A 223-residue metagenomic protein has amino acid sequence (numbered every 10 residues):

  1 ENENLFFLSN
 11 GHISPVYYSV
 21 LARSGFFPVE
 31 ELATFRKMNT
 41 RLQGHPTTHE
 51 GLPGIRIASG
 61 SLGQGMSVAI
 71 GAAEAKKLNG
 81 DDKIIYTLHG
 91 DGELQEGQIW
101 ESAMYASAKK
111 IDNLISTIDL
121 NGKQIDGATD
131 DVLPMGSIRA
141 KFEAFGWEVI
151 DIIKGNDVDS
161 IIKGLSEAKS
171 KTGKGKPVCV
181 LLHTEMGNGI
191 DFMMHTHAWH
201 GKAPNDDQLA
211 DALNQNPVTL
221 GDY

Functional and structural regions predicted by a protein language model:
E1-A108: Cofactor-binding active-site loop characterized by glycine-rich and histidine/acidic residues
N4-F6, K83-T87, L114, K174-L182: Generic beta-sheet signal
H12-I13, N121-G122, H183-G187: Glycine-rich beta-alpha junction loops
Y18-L21, T47, Q98-W100, D126-D130 (+2 more regions): Short acidic, glycine/serine/threonine-rich loops at helix termini
G80-D81, D130-G164, P217-D222: Conserved thiamine diphosphate
E96-N121, P177-L181: A short alpha/beta connector and helix-capping loop motif
M104, A108-S116, Q124-K141: Phosphate/pyrophosphate-binding betaalpha-module
V158, I162-Y223: Glycine/aspartate-rich loop-and-adjacent alpha/beta segment that forms the canonical ThDP
